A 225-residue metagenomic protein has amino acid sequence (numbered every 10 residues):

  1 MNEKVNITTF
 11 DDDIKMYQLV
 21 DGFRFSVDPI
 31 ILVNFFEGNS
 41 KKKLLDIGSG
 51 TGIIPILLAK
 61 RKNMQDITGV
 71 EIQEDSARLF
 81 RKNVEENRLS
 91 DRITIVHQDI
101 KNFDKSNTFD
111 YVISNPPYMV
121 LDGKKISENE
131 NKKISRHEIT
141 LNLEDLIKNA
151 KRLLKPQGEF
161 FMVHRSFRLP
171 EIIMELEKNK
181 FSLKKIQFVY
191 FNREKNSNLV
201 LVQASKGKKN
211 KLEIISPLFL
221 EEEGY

Functional and structural regions predicted by a protein language model:
N2-N39: Class I SAM-dependent transferase core
F10, G38, L89, E177-K180: Short, structurally constrained coil/turn elements that cap an alpha-helix or connect an alpha-helix to the following
K15-Y17, T140-S197: Conserved Class I SAM-dependent methyltransferase catalytic core
F23-F25, T51, E194: Short glycine/threonine-rich catalytic loop with a Thr-x-Gly-x-Asp
L32, N115, L146, A204: Residue-level signal for inorganic ion chemistry
N34-K105, Y111-K125: Conserved SAM/SAH cofactor-binding pocket of Class I
P116-D145: Mobile active-site "lid"/loop adjacent to the S-adenosyl-L-methionine
R193-Y225: Flexible, glycine-/basic-rich loop-and-beta segments that form/coincide with the SAM-dependent methyltransferase
